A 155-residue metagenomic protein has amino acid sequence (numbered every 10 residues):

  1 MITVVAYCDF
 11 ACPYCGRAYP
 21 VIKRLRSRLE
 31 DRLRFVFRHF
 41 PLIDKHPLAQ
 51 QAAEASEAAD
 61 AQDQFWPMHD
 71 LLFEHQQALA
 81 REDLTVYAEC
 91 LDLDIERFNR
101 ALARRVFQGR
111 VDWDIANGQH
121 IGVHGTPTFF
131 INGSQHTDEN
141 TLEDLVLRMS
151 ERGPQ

Functional and structural regions predicted by a protein language model:
T3-E89, R152: Structural alpha/beta surface segment adjacent to cysteine/selenocysteine redox centers across thiol/disulfide enzymes
Y7-C8, Y14-S27, V86-Q155: C-terminal cap of thioredoxin/glutaredoxin-like
